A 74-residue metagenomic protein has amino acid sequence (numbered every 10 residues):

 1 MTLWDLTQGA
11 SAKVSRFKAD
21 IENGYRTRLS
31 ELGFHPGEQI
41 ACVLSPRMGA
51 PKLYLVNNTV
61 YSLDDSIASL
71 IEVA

Functional and structural regions predicted by a protein language model:
A12, P46-A74: C-terminal structural segments of small proteins and small subunits
F17-D20: A structural micro-motif recognizing beta-strand termini and the immediately following turn/loop segments
N23-R28: Short alpha-helix capping/helix-loop boundary micro-motifs
E38-Q39, T59: Structural motif
